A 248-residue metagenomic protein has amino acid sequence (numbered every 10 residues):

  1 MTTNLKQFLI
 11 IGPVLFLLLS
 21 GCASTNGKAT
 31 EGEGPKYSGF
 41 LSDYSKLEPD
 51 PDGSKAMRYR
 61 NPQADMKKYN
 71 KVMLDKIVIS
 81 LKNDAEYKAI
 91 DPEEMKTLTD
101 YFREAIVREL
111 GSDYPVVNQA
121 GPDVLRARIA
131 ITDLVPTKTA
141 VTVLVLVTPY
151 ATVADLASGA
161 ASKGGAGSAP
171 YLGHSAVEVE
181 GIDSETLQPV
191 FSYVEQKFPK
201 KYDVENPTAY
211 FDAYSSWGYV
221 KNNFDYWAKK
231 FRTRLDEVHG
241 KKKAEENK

Functional and structural regions predicted by a protein language model:
M1-I10: Bacterial N-terminal signal peptides that target proteins for export
L18-G21: C-terminal motif of bacterial Sec signal peptides marking the signal peptidase cleavage site
A23-P35, L41-R60, G167-K248: C-terminal/domain-edge helix-coil "capping" segments
P51-P62, D91-P92, V107-P115, S162-G165: N-terminal post-signal-peptidase region of extra-cytosolic proteins
R58, K71-V78, R126-T132, E178-E180 (+1 more regions): Soluble periplasmic/extracytoplasmic beta-strand elements of cell-envelope proteins
D65-R128: N-terminal segment of the mature soluble domain
I79, R103-P115, P136, P199 (+1 more regions): Sec-exported extracytoplasmic/periplasmic mature domains
S112-T186, Y210: Surface-exposed short loop/turn segments
